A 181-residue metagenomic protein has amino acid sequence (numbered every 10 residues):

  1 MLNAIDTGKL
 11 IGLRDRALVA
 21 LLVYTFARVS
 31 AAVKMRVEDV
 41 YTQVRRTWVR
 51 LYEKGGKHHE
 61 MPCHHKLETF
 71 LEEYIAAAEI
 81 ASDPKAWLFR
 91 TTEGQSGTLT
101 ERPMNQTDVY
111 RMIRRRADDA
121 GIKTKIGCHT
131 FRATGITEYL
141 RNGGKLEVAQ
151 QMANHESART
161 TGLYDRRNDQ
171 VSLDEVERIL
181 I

Functional and structural regions predicted by a protein language model:
M1-I181: Conserved catalytic core of the tyrosine transesterase superfamily
